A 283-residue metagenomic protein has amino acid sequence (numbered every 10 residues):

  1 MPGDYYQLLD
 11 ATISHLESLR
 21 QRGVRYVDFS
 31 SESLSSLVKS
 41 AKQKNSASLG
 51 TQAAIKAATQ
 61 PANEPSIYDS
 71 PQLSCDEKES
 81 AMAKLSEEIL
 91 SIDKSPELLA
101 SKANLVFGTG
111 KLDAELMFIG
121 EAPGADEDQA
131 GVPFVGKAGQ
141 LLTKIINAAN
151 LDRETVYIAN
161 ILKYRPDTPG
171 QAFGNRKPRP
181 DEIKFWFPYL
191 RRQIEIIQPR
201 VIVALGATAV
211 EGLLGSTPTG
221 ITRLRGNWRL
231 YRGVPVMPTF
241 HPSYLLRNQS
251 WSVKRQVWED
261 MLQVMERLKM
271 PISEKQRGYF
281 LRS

Functional and structural regions predicted by a protein language model:
M1-S31, S35: Non-catalytic accessory regions outside enzyme or core folds
R25-D28, K42-S283: A polyanion-binding, active-site-adjacent surface
L34-K44: Short, cationic-aromatic polyanion-contact patches
